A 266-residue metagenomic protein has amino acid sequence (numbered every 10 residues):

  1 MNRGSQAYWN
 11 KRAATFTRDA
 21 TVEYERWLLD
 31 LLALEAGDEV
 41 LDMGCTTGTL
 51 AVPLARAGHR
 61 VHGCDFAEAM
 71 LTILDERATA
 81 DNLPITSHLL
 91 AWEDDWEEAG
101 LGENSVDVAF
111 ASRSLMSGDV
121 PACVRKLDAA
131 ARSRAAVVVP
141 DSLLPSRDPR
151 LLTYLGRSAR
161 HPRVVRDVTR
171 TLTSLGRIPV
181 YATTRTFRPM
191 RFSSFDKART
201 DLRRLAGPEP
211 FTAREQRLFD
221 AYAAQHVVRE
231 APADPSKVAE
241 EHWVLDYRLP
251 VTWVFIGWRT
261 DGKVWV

Functional and structural regions predicted by a protein language model:
M1-E35: Conserved class I S-adenosyl-L-methionine
G37-T46: Conserved class I S-adenosyl-L-methionine
T47-D95: Class I SAM-dependent methyltransferase SAM/SAH-binding core
V106-P121: A short SAM/SAH-binding and catalytic strip from SAM-dependent methyltransferases
R132-S142: Conserved beta-strand signature within the Rossmann-like core of class I S-adenosyl-L-methionine
P140-A159: Short, glycine-/aromatic-enriched active-site segment of Class I SAM-dependent methyltransferases
H161-G176: Short alpha-helix
V180-V266: Conserved Class I S-adenosyl-L-methionine
